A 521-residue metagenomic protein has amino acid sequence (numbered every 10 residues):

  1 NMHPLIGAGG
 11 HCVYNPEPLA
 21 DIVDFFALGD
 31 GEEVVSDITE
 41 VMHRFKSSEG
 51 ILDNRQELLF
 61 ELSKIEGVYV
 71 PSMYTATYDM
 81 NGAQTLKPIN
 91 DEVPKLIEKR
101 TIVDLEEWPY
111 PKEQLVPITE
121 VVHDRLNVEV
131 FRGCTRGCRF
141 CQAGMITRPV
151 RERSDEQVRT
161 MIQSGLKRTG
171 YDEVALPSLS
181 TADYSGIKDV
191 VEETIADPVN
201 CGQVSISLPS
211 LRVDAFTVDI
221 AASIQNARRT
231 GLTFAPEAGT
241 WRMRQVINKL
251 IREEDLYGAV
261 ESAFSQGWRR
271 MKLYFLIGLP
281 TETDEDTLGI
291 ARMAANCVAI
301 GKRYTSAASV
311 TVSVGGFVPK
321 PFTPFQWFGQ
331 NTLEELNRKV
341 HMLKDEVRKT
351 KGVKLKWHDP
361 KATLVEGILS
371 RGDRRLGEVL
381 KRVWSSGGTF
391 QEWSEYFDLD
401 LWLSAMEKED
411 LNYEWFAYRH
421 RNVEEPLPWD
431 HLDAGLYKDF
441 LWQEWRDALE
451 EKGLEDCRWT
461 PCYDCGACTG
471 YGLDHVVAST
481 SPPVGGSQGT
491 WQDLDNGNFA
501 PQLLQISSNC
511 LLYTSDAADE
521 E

Functional and structural regions predicted by a protein language model:
N1-P88, P324-D373, L380-E395: Glycine-rich beta-alpha loop elements in corrinoid/cobalamin-binding modules across cobalamin-dependent enzymes
P16-L19, T75-D79, Y184-G186, F216-I220 (+7 more regions): Flexible glycine/acidic-rich beta-alpha junction loops that bind and position SAM and/or redox cofactors in anaerobic
T77-N127, G435-A448, V477-S481, W491 (+1 more regions): N-terminal [4Fe-4S]-dependent radical SAM core
V116-Q142, L166, S207-L208, G231 (+1 more regions): N-terminal pre-triad scaffold of radical SAM enzymes
C141-Q157, T469-P482: Iron-sulfur (Fe-S) cluster-binding segments and ferredoxin-like electron-carrier domains, especially [2Fe-2S]
S164-G315, P319: Conserved SAM/AdoMet-binding glycine-rich loop
P426, G435-L436, E444-W491: Cysteine-cluster motifs in flexible loop/terminal segments that predominantly coordinate metals
Y513-D519: Conserved small/polar residues in nucleotide/adenosyl-binding loops
